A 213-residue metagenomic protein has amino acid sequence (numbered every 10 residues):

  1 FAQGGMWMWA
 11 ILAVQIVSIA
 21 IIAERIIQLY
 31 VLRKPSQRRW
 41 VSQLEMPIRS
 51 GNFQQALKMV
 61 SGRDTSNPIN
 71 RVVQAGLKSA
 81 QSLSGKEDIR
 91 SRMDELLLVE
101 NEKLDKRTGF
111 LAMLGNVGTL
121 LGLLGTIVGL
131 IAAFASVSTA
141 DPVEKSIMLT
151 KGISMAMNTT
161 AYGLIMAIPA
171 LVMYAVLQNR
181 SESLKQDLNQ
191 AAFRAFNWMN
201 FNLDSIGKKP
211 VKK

Functional and structural regions predicted by a protein language model:
F1-W40, L177: Hydrophobic membrane-targeting segments
G5, I19, A56, V73 (+3 more regions): Residue-level signature of catalytic and energy-coupling elements of molecular machines, predominantly ATP/GTP-dependent
M8-I21, A112-G125, M166-A170: Alpha-helical transmembrane segments of integral membrane proteins
I21-I27, G125-A132, I168, V172 (+1 more regions): Transmembrane alpha-helix boundary/anchor motif
K34-L121, V128-V143, V176-K213: Predominantly long cytosolic amphipathic alpha-helical stalk/bundle segments
I147-Q178: Pore-lining and gate-forming transmembrane alpha-helices of multi-pass membrane transport proteins
